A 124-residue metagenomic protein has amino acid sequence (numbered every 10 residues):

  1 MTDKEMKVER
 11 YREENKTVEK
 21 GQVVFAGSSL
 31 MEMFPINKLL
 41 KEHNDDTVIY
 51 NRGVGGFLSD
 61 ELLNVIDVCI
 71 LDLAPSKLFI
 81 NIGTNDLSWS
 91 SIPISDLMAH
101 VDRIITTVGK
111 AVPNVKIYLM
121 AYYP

Functional and structural regions predicted by a protein language model:
M1-A74: Serine-esterase "nucleophile elbow" of acetyl-processing enzymes
E42-N44, N64-P124: Alpha-helical cap/lid subdomain in secreted, periplasmic, or secretory-pathway luminal O-acyl-processing enzymes
